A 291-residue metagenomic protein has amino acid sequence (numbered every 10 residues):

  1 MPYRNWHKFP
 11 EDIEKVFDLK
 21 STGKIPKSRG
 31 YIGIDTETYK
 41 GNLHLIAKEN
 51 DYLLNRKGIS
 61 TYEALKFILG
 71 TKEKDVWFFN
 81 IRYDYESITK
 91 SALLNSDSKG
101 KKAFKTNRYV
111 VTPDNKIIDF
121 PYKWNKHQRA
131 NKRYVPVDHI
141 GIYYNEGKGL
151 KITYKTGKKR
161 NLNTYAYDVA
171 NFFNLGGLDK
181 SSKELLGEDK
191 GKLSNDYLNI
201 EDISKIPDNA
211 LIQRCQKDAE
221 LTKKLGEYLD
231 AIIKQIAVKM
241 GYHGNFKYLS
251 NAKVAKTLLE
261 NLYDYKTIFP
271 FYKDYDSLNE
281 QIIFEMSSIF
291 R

Functional and structural regions predicted by a protein language model:
P2-K15, L19-R29, Y39-K40, I200-R291: Common nucleic-acid-contacting/processivity interface regions adjacent to the catalytic cores of nucleic-acid enzymes
S21-T22, G58-D75: Short, basic/hydrophobic alpha-helical segments
Y31-G33, V76, R291: Short glycine-aspartate micro-motif
I34-T36, N55-S60, W77-I81, Y167-D168: Short His-Asn-centered micro-motif
T36-N42, D84: Short acidic, Gly/Ser-rich segments with clustered Asp/Glu that frequently serve as metal-coordination loops in enzyme
K40-R56: RNase H-like nuclease fold core
K72, T164-Y167, L175-G176, L278-R291: Catalytic nucleotidyl-transfer cores of nucleotide-processing enzymes
F78-K90, L94-E220: Active-site-proximal helix-loop-helix substrate-binding element of RNase H-like nuclease domains
